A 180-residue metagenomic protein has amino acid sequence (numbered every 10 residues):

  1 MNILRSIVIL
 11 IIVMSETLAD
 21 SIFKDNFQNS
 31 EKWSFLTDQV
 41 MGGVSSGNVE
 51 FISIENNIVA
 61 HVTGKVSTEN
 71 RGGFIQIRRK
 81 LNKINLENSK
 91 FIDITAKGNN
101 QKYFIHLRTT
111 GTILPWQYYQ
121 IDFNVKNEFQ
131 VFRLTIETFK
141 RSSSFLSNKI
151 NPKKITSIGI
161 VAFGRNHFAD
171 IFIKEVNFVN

Functional and structural regions predicted by a protein language model:
N2-I9: Sec-dependent signal peptide recognition, specifically the positively charged N-region followed immediately by
I11-M14: Repetitive helical segments and hydrophobic/amphipathic motifs
E16-N180: Beta-rich carbohydrate-recognition modules and glycan-binding surfaces
